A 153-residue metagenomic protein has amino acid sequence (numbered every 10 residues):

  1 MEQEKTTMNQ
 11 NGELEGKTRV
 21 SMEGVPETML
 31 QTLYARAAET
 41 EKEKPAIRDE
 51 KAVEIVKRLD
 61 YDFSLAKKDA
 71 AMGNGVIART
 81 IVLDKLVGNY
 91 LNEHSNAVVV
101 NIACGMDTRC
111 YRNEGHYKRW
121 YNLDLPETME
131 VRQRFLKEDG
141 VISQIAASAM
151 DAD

Functional and structural regions predicted by a protein language model:
E2-V100, C104-A147: Rossmann-like AdoMet
M150-D153: Short loop/turn elements that flank and shape the SAM/SAH-binding pocket of Class I
